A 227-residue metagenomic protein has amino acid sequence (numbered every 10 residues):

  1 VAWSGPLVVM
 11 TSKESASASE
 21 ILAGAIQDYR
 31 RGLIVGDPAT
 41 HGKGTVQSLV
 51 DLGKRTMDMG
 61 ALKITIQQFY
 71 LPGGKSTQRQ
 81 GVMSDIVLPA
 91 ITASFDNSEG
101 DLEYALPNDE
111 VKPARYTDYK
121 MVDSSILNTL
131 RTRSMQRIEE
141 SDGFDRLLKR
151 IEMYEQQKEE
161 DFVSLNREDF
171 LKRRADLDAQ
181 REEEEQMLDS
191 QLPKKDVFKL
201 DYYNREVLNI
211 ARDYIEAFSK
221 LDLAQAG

Functional and structural regions predicted by a protein language model:
V1-G227: C-terminal "post-core" interaction segments
